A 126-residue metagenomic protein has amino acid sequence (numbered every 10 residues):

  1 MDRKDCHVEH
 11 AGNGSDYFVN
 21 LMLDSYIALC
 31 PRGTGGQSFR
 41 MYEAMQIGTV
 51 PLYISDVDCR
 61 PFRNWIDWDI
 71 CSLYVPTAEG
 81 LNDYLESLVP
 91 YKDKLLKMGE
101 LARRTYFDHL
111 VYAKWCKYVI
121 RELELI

Functional and structural regions predicted by a protein language model:
M1-N13: Conserved catalytic-core segment of nucleotide-activated headgroup transferases in glycan assembly
Y17-I126: Catalytic binding pocket for nucleotide-activated donors in carbohydrate/polymer assembly enzymes
